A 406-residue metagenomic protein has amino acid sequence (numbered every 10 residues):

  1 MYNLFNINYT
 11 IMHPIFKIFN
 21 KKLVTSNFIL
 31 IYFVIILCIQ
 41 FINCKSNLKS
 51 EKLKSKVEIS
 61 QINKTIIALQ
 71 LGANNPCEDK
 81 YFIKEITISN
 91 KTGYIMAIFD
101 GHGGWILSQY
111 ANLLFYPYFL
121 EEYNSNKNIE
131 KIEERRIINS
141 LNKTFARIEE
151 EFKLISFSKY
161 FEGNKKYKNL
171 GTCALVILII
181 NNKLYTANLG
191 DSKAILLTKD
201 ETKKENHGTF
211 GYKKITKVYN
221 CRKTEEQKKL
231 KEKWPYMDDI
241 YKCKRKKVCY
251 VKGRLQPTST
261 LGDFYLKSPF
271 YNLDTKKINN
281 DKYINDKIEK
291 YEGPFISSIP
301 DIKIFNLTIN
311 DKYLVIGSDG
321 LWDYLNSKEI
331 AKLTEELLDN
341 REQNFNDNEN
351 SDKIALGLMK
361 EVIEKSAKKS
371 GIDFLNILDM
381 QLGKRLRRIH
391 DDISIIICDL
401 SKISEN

Functional and structural regions predicted by a protein language model:
F5, I11-N406: PP2C/PPM-type serine/threonine phosphatase catalytic domain
